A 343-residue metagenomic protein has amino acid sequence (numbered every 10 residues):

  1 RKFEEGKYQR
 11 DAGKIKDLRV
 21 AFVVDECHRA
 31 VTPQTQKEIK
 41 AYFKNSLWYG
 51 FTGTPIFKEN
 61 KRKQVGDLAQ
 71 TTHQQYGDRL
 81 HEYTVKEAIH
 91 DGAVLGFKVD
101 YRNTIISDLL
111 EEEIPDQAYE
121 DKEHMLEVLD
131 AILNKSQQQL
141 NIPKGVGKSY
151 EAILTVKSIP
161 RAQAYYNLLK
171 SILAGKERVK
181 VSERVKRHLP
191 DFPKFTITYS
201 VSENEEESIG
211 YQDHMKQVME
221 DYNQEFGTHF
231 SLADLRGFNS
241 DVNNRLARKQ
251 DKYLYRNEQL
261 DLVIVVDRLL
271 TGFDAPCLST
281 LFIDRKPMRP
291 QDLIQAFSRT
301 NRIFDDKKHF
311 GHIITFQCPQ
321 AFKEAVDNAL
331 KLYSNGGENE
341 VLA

Functional and structural regions predicted by a protein language model:
R1-E5, E340-A343: Short, intrinsically disordered, charge-balanced linker/junction segments flanking boundaries in proteins
K2-P115, M125, L270-Y333: Signature of the SF2 helicase/ATPase Hel1-core->accessory helical subdomain module
A21, R29, K194, S200-E340: Conserved RecA-like P-loop NTPase helicase motor core
D100, P143-E151, H309, L342: Short coil/turn segments at secondary-structure boundaries
D116-V265: Conserved C-terminal RecA-like helicase domain
